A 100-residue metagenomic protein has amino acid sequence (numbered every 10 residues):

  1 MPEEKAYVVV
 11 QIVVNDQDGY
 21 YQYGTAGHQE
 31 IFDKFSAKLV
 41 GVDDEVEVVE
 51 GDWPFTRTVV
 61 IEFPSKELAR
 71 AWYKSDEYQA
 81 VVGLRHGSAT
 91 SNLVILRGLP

Functional and structural regions predicted by a protein language model:
M1-T58, P64-R70, R97-P100: Short S/T/G/P-rich N-terminal loop/turn motif that feeds into the first structured element of a domain
R57-V59, S91-N92: Generic beta-strand structural signal
R70-N92: C-terminal structural segments of small proteins and small subunits
